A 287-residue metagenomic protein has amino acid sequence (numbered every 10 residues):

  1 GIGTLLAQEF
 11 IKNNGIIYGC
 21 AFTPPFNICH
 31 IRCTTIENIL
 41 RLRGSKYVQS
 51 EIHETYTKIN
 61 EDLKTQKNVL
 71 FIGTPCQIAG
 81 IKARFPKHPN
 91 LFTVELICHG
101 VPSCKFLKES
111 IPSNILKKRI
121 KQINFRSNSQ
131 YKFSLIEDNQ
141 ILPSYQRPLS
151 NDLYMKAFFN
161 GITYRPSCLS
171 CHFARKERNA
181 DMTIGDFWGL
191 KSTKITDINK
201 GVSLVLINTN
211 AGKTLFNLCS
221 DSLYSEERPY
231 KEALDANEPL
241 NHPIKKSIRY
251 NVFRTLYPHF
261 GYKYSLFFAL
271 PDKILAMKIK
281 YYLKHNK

Functional and structural regions predicted by a protein language model:
G1, P24, F71-I81, G100-P102: Gly/Ser/Thr-rich loops at beta-strand to alpha-helix junctions that form or flank small-molecule/cofactor-binding
I2-L5, S50-D62: A short, well-structured juxtamembrane/interface segment
I2-P25: Low-complexity, highly charged intrinsically disordered N-terminal segments that act as targeting/localization
N13-I16, K118-K287: Long, compositionally biased charged/polar accessory segments in the mid-to-C-terminal portions of proteins
I17, K67-G73, L91: Generic beta-sheet signal
F26-T57: Glycine-rich phosphate-binding "P-loop"
I28-C29, V101-S110, K194: Short, charged, surface-exposed secondary-structure boundary motifs
F85-I97: A short alpha->loop->secondary-structure connector
